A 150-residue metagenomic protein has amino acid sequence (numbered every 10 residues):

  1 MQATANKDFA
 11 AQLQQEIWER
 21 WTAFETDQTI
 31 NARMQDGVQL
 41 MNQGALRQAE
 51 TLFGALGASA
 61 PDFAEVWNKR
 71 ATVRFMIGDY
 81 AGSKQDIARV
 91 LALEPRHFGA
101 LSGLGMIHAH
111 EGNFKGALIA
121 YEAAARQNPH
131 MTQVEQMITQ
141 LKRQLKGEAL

Functional and structural regions predicted by a protein language model:
A3, Q12, E19, A23 (+1 more regions): Terminal, low-structured helical/coil segments at or just beyond the last alpha-helical repeat
N6-Q12, N42-R47: Helix-turn-helix repeat elements of alpha-solenoid scaffolds
K7-D36: N-terminal, post-signal-peptide region of Sec/Tat-exported proteins
D27-G99: Alpha-helical adaptor scaffolds
N42, M76, H110-E111, R143-G147: Register position in tetratricopeptide repeats
L91-E122: Ankyrin-repeat and related helical/solenoid repeat scaffolds used for protein-protein interactions
